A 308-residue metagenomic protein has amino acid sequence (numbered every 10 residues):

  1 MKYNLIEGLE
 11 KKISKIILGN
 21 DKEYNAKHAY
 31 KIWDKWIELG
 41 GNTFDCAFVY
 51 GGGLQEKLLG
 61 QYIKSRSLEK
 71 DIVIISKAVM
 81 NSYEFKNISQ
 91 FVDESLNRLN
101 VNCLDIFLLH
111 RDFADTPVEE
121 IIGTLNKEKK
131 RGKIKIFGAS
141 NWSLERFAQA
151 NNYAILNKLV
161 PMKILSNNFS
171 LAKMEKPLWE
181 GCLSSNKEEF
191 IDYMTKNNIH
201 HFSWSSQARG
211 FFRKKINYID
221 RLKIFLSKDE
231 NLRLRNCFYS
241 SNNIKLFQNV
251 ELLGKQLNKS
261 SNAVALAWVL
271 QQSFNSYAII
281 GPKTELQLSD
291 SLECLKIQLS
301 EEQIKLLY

Functional and structural regions predicted by a protein language model:
M1-I72, K130: N-terminal binding-site loop/beta-alpha segment at the start of enzyme catalytic domains that lines or forms
K2-Y3, L59-I63, V92-L96, L125 (+1 more regions): Short, well-ordered amphipathic alpha-helices
S14-L18, F44-C46, I74-S76, L104-L109 (+4 more regions): Hydrophobic faces of well-ordered beta-strands that scaffold small-molecule active sites in alpha/beta enzyme cores
G19-K27, K77-K86, H110, D115: Active-site mouth loops of central-metabolism enzymes
Y24-W36, E84-L99, F147-N152: Short, acidic/polar
L96-P117: Active-site groove signature of glycoside hydrolases
T116-Y308: Beta/alpha (TIM)-barrel catalytic core signal, keyed to glycine-rich beta->alpha loops juxtaposed to Asp/Glu that bind
